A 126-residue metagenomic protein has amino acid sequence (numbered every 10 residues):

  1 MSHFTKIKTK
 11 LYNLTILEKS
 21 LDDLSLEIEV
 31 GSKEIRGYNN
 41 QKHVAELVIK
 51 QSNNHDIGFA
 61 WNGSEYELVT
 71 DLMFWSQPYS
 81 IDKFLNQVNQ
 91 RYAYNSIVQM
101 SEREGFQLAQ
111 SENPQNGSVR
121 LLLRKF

Functional and structural regions predicted by a protein language model:
M1-F126: Interaction-mediating elements
